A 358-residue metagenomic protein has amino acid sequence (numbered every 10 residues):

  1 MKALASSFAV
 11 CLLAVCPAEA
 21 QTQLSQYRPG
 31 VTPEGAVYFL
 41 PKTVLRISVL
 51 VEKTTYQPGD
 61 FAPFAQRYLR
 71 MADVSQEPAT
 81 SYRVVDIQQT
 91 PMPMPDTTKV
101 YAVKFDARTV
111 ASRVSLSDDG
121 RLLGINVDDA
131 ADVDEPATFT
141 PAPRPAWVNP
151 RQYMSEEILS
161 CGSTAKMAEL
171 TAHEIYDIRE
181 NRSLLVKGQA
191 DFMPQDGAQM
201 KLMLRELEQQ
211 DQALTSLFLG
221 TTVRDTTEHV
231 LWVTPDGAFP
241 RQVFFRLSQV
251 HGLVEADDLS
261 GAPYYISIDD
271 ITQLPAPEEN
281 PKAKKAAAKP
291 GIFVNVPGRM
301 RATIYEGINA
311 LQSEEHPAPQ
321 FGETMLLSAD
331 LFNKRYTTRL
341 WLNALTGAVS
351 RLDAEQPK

Functional and structural regions predicted by a protein language model:
M1-A5: Positively charged n-region of N-terminal signal peptides that target proteins for export
S7-V15: Bacterial N-terminal signal peptides
C16-A20: Sec/Tat signal peptide C-region and signal peptidase I cleavage site
Q21-K358: N-terminal amphipathic/basic membrane-interacting segments and domains, especially the gasdermin N-terminal
